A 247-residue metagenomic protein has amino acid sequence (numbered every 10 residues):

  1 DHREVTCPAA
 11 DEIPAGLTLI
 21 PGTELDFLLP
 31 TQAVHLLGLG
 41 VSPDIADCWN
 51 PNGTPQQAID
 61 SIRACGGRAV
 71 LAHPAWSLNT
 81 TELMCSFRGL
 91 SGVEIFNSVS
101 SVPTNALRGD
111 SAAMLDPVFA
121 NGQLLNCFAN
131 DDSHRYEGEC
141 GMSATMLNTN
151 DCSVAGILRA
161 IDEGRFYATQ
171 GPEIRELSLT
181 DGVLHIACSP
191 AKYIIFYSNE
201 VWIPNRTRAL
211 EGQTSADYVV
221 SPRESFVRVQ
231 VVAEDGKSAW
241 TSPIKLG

Functional and structural regions predicted by a protein language model:
D1-A72, W76-G89, E94-P117, N121 (+5 more regions): A metal-dependent hydrolase metal-coordination microenvironment
N121-N126, D131-G247: C-terminal functional module detector
